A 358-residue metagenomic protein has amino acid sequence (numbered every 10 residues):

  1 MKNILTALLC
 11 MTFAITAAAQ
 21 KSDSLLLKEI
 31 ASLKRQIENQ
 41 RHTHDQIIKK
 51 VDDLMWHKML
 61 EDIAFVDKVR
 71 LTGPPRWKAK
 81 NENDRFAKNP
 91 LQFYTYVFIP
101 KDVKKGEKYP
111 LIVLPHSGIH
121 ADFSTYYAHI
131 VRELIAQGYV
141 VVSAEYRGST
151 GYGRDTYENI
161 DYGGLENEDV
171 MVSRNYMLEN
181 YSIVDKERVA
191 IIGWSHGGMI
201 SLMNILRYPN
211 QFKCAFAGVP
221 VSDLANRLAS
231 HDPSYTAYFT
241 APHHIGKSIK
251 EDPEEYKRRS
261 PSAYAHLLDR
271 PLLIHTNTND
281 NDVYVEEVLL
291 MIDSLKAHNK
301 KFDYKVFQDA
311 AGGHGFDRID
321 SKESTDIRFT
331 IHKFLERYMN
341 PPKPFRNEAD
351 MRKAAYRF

Functional and structural regions predicted by a protein language model:
K2-A7: Sec-dependent signal peptide recognition, specifically the positively charged N-region followed immediately by
C10, M59-D62, F86-K88, I205 (+1 more regions): Sterically constrained small-residue positions within well-ordered secondary structures of folded domains
C10-A18: Hydrophobic h-region of N-terminal signal peptides that target proteins for export in Gram-negative bacteria
A18-T72, K353-F358: N-terminal targeting or regulatory segments adjacent to alpha/beta-hydrolase or S9 domains
L54-A87, V97, E336-F358: Extracellular/periplasmic ectodomains of large secreted or surface enzymes and adhesion receptors
F65-F93, F98-E187, W194, A229: Cap/lid segment of the alpha/beta-hydrolase catalytic domain
P75, Y146-F358: Active-site-proximal cap/loop segments of hydrolase catalytic domains
